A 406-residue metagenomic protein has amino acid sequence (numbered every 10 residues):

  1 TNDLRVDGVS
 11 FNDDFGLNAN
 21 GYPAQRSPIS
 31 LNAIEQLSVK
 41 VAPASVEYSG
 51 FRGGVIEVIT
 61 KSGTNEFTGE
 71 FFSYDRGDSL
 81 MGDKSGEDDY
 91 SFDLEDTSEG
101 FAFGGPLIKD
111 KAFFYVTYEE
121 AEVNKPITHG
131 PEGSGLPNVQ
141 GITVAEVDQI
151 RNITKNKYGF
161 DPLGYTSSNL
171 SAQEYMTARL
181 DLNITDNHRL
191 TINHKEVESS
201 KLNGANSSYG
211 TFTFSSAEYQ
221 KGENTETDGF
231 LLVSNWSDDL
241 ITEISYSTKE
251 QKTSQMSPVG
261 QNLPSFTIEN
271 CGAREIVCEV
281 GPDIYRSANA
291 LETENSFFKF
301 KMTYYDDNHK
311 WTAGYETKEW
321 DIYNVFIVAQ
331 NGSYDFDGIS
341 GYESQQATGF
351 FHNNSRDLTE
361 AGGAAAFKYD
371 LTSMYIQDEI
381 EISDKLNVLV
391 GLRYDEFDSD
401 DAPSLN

Functional and structural regions predicted by a protein language model:
G8, A172, T185-Q377: Replace "related TpsB outer-membrane translocases also match" with "some related outer-membrane beta-barrels such as
F11-V41, K84-L94: Short acidic/polar hinge/loop motifs at secondary-structure boundaries that mediate gating or recognition
P23, Q36, V41, G53-E57 (+6 more regions): Membrane-embedded beta-strand positions in outer-membrane beta-barrel channels/transporters
P28-E70, Y74, S98, G105-K111: A beta-strand signature from Gram-negative outer-membrane beta-barrel systems, especially the internal plug domain
I34, K61-G63, I108-D110, T185-N187 (+3 more regions): Outer-membrane beta-barrel channels and translocator barrels
V41, T60, G105-L107, L182-I184 (+5 more regions): Residue-level signature of outer-membrane beta-barrel architecture
T68, F92-S200, Q220-T242: Transmembrane beta-barrel wall of Gram-negative outer-membrane proteins
G69-S73, F103, F114-V116, I192 (+4 more regions): Membrane-embedded beta-strand positions of outer-membrane beta-barrel proteins
